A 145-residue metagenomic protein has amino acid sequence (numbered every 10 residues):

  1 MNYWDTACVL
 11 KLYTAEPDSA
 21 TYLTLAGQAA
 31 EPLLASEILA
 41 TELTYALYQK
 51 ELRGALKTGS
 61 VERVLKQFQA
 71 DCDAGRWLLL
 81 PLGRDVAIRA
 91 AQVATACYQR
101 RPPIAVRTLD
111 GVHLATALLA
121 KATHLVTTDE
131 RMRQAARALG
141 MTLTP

Functional and structural regions predicted by a protein language model:
M1-V64, E130, L139-T144: Short, well-structured N-terminal submotif of metal-dependent ribonuclease cores
I38-C97: Active-site-proximal, substrate-binding regions of enzyme catalytic domains and RNA-binding/basic surfaces
W77-E130: Active-site neighborhoods of divalent-metal-dependent phosphate/nucleic-acid chemistry enzymes
R133: Short alpha-helix immediately C-terminal to the canonical SAM-binding loop
